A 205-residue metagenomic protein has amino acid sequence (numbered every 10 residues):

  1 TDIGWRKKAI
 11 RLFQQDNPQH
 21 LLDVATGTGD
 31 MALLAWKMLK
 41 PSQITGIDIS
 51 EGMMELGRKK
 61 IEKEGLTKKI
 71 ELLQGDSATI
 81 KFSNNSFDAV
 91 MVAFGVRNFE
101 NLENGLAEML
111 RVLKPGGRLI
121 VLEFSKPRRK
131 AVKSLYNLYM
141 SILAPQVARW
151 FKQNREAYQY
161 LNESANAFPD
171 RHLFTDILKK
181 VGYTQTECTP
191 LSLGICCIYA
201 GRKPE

Functional and structural regions predicted by a protein language model:
T1-Q19, L34: Conserved alpha-helix/loop element of class I SAM-dependent methyltransferases that forms part of the SAM/SAH-binding
H20-T79: Class I SAM-dependent methyltransferase SAM/SAH-binding core
D48-I49, N101, F124: Short beta->alpha hinge that forms the Motif I/post-I loop of the SAM-binding pocket
A78-A89: A short acidic, Gly/Pro-enriched loop at the edge of an enzyme's catalytic core that lines a small-molecule cofactor
D88-L102: A short SAM/SAH-binding and catalytic strip from SAM-dependent methyltransferases
E103-R118: A short glycine-rich, Lys/Arg-flanked "PGG" loop and its adjoining helix->strand segment in the class I
L122-I177, V181, E187: C-terminal alpha-helical "lid/dimerization" subdomain adjacent to the S-adenosyl-L-methionine
K179-E205: C-terminal lobe and adjacent flexible extensions of AdoMet/dcAdoMet transferase-like proteins
